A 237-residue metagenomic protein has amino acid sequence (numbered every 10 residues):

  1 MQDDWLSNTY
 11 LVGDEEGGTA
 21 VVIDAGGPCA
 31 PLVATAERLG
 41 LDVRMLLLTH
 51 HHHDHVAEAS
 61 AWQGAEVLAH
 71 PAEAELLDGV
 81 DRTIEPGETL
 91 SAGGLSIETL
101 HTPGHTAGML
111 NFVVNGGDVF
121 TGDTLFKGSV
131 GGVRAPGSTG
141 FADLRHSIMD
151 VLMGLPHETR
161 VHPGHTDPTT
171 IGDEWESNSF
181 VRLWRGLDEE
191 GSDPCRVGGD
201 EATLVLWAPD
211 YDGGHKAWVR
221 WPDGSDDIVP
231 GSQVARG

Functional and structural regions predicted by a protein language model:
Q2, A25-G27, H51, L95 (+5 more regions): Active-site metal-binding loops of divalent metal-dependent hydrolases
Q2-L6, G17-A20, A25-E98, F180-L183: Active-site HxH/HxHxD metal-binding segment of metal-dependent hydrolases
L11, E88-V114, V119: Core dinuclear metal-dependent hydrolase active-site scaffold
V12, D24, H50, I84 (+5 more regions): Divalent metal-coordination and catalytic microenvironments
L46-V56, L100-M109, V161-P168: Histidine-centered catalytic micro-motifs
L68-P71, G122, G164: Generic beta-sheet signal
G131-T139: Short glycine-enriched, charge-decorated loop/helix-capping segments at active-site entrances that position
H146-G237: Accessory terminal helices/loops
